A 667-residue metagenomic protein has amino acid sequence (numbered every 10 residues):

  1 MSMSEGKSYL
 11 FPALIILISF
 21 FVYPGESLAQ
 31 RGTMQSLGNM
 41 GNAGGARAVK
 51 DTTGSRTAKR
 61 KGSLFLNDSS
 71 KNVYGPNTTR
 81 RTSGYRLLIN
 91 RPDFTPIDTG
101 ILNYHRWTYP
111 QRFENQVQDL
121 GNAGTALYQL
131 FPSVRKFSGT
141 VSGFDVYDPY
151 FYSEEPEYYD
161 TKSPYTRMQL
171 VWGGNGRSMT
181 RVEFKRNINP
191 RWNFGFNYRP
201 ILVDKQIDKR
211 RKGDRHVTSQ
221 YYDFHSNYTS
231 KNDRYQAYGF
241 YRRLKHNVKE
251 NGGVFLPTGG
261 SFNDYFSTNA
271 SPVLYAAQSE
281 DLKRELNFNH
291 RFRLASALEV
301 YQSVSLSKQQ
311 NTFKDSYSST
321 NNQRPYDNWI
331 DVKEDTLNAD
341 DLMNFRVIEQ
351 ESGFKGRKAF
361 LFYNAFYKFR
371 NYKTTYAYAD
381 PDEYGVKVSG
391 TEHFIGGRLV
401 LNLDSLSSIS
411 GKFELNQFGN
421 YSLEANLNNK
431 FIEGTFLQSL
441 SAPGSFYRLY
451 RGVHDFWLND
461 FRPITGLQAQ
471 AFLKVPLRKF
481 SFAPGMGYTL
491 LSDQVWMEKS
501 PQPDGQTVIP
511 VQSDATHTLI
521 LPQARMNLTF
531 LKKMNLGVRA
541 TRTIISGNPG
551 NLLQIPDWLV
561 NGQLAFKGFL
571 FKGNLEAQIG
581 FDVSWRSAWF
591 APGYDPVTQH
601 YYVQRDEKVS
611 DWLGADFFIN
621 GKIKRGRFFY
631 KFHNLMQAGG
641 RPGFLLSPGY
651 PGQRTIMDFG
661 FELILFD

Functional and structural regions predicted by a protein language model:
S2-A13: Bacterial N-terminal signal peptides that target proteins for export
P12, W172, R210-D214, Q278 (+3 more regions): Conserved aromatic-histidine-acidic binding/catalytic patches
P12-F21: Bacterial N-terminal signal peptides
Y23-A29: Sec/Tat signal peptide C-region and signal peptidase I cleavage site
A29-S261, S267-T268, V273-A277, R291-L298 (+3 more regions): Membrane-proximal, glycine/serine-rich, low-complexity loop/turn segments characteristic of large bacterial
T161-S163, M168, E280-S318, T336-D667: Exposed, low-structure sequence patches enriched in small/polar residues
K209, D233-R291, Q309-P325, D335 (+3 more regions): Flexible loop and strand-edge segments within Gram-negative outer membrane beta-barrel domains
V332: Short acidic/glycine-rich loops and adjacent helix/strand connectors that line catalytic pockets where negatively
